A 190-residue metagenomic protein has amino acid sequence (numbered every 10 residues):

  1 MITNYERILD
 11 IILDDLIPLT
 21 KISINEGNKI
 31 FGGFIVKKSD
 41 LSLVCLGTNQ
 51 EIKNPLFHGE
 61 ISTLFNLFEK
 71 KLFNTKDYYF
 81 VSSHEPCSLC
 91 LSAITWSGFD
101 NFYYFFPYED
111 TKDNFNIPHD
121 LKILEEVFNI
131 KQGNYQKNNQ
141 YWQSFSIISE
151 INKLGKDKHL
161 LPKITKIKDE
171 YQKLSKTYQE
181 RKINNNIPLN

Functional and structural regions predicted by a protein language model:
M1-E26, S97-N190: Zinc-dependent deaminase
F31-K38: Short beta-strand scaffold segments in enzyme catalytic cores
S42-I52: Short beta->alpha transition motifs characteristic of CBS
E51-L64: A short, polar/charged loop-to-alpha-helix boundary motif
N66, C90-A93, F106-P107: Cys/His-rich metal-chelating microdomains
F73-H84: Immediate flanking context of iron-sulfur cluster ligation sites
S82-D100: Local cysteine-cluster metal-coordination motifs and their immediate loop/turn environment, predominantly Fe-S cluster
